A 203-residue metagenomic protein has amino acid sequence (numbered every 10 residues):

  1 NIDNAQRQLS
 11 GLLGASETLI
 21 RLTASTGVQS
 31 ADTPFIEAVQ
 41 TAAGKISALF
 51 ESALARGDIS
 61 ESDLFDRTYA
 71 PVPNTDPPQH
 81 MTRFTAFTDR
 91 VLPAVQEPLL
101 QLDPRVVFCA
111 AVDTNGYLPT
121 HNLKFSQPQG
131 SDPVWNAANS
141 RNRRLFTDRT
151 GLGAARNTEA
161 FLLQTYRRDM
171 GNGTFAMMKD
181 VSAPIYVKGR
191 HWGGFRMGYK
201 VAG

Functional and structural regions predicted by a protein language model:
N4-G203: N-terminal membrane-sensor/transducer module of prokaryotic signaling receptors
